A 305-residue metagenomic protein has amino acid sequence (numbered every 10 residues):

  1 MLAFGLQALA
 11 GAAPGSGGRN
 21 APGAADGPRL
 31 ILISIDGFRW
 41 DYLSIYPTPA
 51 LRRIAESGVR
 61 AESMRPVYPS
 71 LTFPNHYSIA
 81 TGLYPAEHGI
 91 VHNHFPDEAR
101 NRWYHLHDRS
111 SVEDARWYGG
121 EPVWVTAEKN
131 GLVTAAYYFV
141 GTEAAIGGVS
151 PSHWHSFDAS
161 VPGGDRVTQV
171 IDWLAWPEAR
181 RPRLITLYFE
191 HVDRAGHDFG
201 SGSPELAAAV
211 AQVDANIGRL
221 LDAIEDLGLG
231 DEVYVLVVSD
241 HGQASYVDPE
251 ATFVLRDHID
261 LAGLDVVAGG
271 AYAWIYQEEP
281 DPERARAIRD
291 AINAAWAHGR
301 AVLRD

Functional and structural regions predicted by a protein language model:
M1-A8: Bacterial N-terminal signal peptides
D26, E62, H107-D108, R219-D305: Secreted, luminal/periplasmic, and some membrane-associated catalytic domains that remodel anionic oxygen-ester
D26-I31, S57-A61, K129-A135, A179-I185 (+2 more regions): Loop/turn elements at helix/coil->beta-strand transitions in domains of secreted/extracellular proteins
G37-W40, R60-A61, V67-L71, P85-A86 (+7 more regions): Solvent-exposed loop/turn segments at secondary-structure junctions within structured extracellular/periplasmic domains
G37-Y42, R65-P66, R109-D114, W124 (+3 more regions): Second-shell loop/turn segments in exported
D41-H88: Short, structured active-site-proximal loop/turn typified by the sulfatase FGly-forming signature C/S-X-P-X-R
L83-G200, R284, A294, R300: His/Asp/Glu-rich, glycine-adjacent segments that coordinate divalent cations and/or stabilize oxyanion chemistry on
G163-A175, V192-V233: A long, amphipathic alpha-helix that forms part of the scaffold/cap immediately adjacent to metal-dependent active
